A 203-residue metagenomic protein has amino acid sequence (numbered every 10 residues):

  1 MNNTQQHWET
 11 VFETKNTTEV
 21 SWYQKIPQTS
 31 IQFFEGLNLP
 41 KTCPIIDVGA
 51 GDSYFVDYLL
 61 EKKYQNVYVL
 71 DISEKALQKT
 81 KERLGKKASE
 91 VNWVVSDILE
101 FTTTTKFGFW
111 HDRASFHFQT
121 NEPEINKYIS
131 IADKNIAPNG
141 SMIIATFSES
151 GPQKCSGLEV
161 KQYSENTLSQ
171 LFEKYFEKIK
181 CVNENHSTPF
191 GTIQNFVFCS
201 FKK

Functional and structural regions predicted by a protein language model:
M1-T105, Q119-I131, S141-K203: Class I (Rossmann-like) S-adenosyl-L-methionine-dependent methyltransferase catalytic domain, capturing the SAM-binding
G108: Conserved acidic residues
H111: A conserved beta-strand element that flanks and buttresses the S-adenosyl-L-methionine
A114-F118: Short catalytic micro-motifs in class I SAM-dependent methyltransferases
K134-A137: Short, conserved loop/helix-junction motifs that constitute active-site signature segments in enzyme catalytic cores
